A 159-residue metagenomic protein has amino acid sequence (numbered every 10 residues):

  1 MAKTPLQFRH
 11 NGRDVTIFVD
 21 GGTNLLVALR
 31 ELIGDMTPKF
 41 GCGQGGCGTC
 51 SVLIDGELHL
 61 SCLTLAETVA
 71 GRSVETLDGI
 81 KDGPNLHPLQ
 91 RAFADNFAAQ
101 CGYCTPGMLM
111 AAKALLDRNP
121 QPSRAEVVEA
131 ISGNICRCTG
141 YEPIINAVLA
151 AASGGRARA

Functional and structural regions predicted by a protein language model:
M1-A159: Signature of N-terminal electron-transfer/Fe-S-associated modules in redox systems
